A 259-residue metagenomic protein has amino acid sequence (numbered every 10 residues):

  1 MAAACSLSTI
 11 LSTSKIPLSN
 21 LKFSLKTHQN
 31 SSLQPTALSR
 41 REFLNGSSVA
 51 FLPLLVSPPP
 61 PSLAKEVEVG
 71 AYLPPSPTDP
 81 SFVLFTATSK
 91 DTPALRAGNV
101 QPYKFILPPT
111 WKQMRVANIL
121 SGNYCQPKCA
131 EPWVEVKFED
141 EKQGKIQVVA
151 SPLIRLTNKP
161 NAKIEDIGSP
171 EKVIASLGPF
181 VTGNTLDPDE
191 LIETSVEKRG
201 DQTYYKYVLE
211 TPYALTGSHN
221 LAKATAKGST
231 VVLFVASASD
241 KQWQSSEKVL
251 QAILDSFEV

Functional and structural regions predicted by a protein language model:
A2-Y204, E210-L221, A226-V259: N-terminal targeting sequences that direct proteins away from the cytosol to non-cytosolic compartments
